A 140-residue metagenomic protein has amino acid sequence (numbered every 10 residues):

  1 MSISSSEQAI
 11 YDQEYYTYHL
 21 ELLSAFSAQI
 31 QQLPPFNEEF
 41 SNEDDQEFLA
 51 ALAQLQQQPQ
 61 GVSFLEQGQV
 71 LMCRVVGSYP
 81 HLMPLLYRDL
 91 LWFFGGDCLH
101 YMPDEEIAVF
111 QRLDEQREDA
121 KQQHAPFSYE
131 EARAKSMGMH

Functional and structural regions predicted by a protein language model:
S2-A53: Short terminal alpha-helical segments
S4, Q8, F26-L33, A50 (+3 more regions): A generic structural signal for ordered alpha-helices
I10-Q13, P35, E39, H81-L82 (+3 more regions): Short, well-ordered helical secondary-structure segments
Y18-Q29, E47-L55, Q67, L71-V75 (+3 more regions): Charge-rich, solvent-exposed alpha-helical interaction surfaces
L33-N42, Q57-S63, P80-H81, D104: Charged, low-complexity interaction regions
D45-Q60, L71-S78, L82-L86, G95 (+1 more regions): Non-catalytic interaction surface on structured domains
V62-K121: Amphipathic protein-protein interaction modules
E115-H140: Alpha-helical oligomerization segments
